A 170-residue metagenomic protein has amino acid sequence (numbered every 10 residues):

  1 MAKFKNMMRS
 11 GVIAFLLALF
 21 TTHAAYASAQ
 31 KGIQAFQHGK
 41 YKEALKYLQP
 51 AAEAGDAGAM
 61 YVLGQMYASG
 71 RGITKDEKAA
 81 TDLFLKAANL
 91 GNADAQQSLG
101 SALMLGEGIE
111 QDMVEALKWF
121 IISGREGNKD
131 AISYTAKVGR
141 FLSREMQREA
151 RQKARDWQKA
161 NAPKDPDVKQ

Functional and structural regions predicted by a protein language model:
A2-V12: Bacterial N-terminal signal peptides that target proteins for export
G11-T22: Bacterial N-terminal signal peptides
A27-A54: Alpha-helical segment of the N-proximal tetratricopeptide repeat
S28-A35, M60-S69, I73, S98-L105 (+1 more regions): Hydrophobic face of amphipathic alpha-helices that form TPR/SEL1-like repeat modules and related alpha-solenoid
K40, E53-D56, S69-R71, D76 (+5 more regions): Short helix-capping/linker turns of helical repeat alpha-solenoids
D130-Q170: Terminal, low-structured helical/coil segments at or just beyond the last alpha-helical repeat
